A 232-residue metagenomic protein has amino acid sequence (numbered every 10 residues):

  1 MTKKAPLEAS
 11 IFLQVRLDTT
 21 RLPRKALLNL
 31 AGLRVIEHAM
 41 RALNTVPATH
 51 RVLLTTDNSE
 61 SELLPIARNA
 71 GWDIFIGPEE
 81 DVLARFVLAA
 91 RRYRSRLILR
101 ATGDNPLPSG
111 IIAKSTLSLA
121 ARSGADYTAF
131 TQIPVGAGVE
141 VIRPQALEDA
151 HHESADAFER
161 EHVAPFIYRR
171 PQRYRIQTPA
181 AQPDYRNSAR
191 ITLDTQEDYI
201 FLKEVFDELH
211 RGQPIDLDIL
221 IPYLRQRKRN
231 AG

Functional and structural regions predicted by a protein language model:
M1-L22: N-terminal nucleotide-binding beta1-loop-alpha1 segment
E8-L13, I36, H50-L53: Hydrophobic targeting segments
T19-R24, Y185-S188: A short acidic, helix-capping loop that chelates divalent metal ions and anchors anionic groups
V35-H50, L63-A70: A short, N-terminal amphipathic alpha-helix
R51-V52, I98, I176: Hydrophobic/aromatic residues located in beta-strands of well-ordered beta-sheets within soluble catalytic
N58-L119: Short phosphate-binding loop-to-helix
P108-A189, E197, E204, P222-G232: Conserved core of the sugar-phosphate nucleotidyltransferase
